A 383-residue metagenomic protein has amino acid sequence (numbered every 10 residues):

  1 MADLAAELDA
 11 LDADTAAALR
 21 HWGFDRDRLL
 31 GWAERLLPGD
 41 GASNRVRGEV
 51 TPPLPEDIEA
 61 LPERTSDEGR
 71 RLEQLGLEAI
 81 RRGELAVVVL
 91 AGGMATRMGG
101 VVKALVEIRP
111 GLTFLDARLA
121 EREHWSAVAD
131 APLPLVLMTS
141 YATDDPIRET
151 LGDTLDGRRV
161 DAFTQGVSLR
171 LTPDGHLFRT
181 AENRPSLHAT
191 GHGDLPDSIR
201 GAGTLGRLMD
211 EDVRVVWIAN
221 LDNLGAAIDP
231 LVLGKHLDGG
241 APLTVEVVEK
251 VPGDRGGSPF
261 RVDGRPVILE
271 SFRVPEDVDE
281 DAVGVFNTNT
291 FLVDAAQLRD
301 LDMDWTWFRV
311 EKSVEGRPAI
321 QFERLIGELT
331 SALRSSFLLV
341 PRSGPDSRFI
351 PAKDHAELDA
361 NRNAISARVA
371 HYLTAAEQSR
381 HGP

Functional and structural regions predicted by a protein language model:
M1-D161, L169, F178-H188, P196 (+5 more regions): N-terminal glycine-rich phosphate-binding loop and ensuing alpha1 helix
L72-E73, G201, F322: Amphipathic coiled-coil/heptad-repeat helices and related helical stalk/stem segments that mediate oligomerization
V102, R109-L112, P173, G203 (+3 more regions): Solvent-exposed, flexible loop/coil residues
T139, G191, V293: A conserved hydrophobic position in a structured secondary element of the catalytic/binding core that shapes
T139, T164-G166, L339-P341: A general secondary-structure junction signal
R148, A162-F163, P345-F349: Aromatic-residue hotspot detector
T154-R255: Conserved beta-loop-beta/alpha segment of the NTase-like Rossmann-fold superfamily that binds/positions NTPs
L208-N220, G225-D229, G234-G382: Catalytic core of tubulin tyrosine ligase-like
